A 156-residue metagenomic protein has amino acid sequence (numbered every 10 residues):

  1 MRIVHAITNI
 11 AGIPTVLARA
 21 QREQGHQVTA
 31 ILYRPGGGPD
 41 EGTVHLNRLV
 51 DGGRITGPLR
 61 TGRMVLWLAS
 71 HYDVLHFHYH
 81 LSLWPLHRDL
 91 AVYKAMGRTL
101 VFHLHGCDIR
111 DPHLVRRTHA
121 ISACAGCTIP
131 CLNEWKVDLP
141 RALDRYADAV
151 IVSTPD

Functional and structural regions predicted by a protein language model:
M1-T43, R141, R145-V152: N-terminal subdomain of nucleotide-sugar transferases
R2-I7, L66-L86, T99-F102: Short N-terminal targeting/anchoring amphipathic segment
G12-P14, G37-E41, L83-L86, D108-H113: Short catalytic/ligand-binding loop motif for oxyanion handling, primarily in non-cytosolic enzymes, centered on
R22, L46-L49, R117-I121: Short, hinge-like loop/turn segments at secondary-structure boundaries
N47-L66: Glycine-rich, highly charged phosphate/nucleotide-binding loops
V65-A69, A91-M96, D111, H119-A149: Membrane-proximal helix-turn-helix segments that form the acceptor-binding/catalytic region of lipid-linked
Y79, S153-P155: Helix N-cap/beta->alpha junction signal
L81-W84, V101-V115, C127-T128: A short, histidine- and acid-enriched strand-loop-helix "catalytic/donor-clamping" loop that lines the nucleotide-sugar
